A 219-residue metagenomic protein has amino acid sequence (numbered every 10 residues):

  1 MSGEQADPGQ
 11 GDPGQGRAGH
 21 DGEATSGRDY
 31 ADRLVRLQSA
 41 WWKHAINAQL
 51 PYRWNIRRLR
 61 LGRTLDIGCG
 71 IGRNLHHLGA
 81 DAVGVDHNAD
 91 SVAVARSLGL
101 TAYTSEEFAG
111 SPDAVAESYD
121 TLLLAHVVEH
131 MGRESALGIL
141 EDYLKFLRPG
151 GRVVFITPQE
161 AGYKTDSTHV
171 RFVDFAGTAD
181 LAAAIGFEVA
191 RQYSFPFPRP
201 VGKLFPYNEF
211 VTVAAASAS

Functional and structural regions predicted by a protein language model:
M1-L123, S135-E141, F175-G177, Y193 (+2 more regions): Conserved N-terminal segment of class I S-adenosyl-L-methionine
A109, E160-A161, F195-F197: Conserved beta-strand edge residues that scaffold enzyme active sites
H126-H130: Short catalytic micro-motifs in class I SAM-dependent methyltransferases
M131-G132, L147-P149: Helix-to-beta-strand junctions that scaffold the AdoMet/dcAdoMet cofactor pocket in Class I SAM-dependent enzymes
G150-P158: Conserved beta-strand signature within the Rossmann-like core of class I S-adenosyl-L-methionine
G162-G177: Acceptor-substrate binding/catalytic loop of class I
F187-P198: Conserved S-adenosyl-L-methionine
R199-L204: Short proline/glycine-enriched turn/loop segments at secondary-structure junctions
